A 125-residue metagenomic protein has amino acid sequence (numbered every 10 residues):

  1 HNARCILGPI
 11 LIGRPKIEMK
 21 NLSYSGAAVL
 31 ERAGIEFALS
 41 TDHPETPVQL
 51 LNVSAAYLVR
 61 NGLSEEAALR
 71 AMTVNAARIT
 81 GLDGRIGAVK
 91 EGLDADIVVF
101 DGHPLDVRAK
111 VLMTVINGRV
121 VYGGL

Functional and structural regions predicted by a protein language model:
N2-R4, G8-G102: His/Asp/Glu-enriched, well-ordered alpha-helical/loop segment that forms or immediately abuts the divalent-metal
K90-L125: C-terminal cap of metal-dependent C-N hydrolases
